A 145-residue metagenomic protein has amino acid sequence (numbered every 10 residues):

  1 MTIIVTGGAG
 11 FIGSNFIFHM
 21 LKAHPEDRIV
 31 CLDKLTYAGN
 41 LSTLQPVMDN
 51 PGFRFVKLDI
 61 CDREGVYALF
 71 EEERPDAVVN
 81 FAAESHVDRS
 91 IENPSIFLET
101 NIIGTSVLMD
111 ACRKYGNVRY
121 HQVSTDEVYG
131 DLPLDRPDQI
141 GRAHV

Functional and structural regions predicted by a protein language model:
M1-R142: N-terminal Rossmann-like NAD(P)+-binding domain of SDR-like oxidoreductases, especially those catalyzing
